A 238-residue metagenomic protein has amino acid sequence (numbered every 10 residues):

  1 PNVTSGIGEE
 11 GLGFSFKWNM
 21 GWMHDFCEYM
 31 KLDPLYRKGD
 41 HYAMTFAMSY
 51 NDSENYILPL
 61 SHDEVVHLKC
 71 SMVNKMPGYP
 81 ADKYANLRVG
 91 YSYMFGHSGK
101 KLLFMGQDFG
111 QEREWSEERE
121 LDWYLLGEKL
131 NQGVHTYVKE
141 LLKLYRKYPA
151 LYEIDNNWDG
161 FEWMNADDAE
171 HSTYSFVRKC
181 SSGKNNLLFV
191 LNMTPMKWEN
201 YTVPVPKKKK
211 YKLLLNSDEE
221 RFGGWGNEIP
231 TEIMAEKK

Functional and structural regions predicted by a protein language model:
P1-P77, Y84, R88, G96: Glycan-recognition surfaces
R37-K38, L68-K69, P80-L103, Q107-K238: Carbohydrate-interacting/catalytic domains
